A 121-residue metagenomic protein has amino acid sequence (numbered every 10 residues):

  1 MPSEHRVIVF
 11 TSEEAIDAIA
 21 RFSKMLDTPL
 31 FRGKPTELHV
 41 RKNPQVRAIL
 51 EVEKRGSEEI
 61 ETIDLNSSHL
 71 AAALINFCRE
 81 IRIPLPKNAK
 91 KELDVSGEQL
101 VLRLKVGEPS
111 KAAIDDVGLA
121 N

Functional and structural regions predicted by a protein language model:
M1-A72, N76-N121: Terminal targeting/leader modules
